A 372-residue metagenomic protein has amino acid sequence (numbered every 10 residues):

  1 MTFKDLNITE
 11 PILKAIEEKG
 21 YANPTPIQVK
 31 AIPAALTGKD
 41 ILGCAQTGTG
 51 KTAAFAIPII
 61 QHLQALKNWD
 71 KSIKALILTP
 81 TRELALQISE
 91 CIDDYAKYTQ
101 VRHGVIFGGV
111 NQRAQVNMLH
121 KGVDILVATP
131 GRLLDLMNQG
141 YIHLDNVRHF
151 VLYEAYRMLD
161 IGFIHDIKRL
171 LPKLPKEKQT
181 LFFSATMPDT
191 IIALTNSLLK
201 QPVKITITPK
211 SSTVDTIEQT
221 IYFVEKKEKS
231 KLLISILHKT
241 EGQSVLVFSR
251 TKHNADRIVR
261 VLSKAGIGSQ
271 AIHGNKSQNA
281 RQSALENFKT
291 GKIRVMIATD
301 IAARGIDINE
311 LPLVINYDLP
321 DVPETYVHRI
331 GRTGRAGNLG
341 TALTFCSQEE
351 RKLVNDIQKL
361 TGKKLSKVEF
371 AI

Functional and structural regions predicted by a protein language model:
T2-I372: Conserved helicase RecA-like core
